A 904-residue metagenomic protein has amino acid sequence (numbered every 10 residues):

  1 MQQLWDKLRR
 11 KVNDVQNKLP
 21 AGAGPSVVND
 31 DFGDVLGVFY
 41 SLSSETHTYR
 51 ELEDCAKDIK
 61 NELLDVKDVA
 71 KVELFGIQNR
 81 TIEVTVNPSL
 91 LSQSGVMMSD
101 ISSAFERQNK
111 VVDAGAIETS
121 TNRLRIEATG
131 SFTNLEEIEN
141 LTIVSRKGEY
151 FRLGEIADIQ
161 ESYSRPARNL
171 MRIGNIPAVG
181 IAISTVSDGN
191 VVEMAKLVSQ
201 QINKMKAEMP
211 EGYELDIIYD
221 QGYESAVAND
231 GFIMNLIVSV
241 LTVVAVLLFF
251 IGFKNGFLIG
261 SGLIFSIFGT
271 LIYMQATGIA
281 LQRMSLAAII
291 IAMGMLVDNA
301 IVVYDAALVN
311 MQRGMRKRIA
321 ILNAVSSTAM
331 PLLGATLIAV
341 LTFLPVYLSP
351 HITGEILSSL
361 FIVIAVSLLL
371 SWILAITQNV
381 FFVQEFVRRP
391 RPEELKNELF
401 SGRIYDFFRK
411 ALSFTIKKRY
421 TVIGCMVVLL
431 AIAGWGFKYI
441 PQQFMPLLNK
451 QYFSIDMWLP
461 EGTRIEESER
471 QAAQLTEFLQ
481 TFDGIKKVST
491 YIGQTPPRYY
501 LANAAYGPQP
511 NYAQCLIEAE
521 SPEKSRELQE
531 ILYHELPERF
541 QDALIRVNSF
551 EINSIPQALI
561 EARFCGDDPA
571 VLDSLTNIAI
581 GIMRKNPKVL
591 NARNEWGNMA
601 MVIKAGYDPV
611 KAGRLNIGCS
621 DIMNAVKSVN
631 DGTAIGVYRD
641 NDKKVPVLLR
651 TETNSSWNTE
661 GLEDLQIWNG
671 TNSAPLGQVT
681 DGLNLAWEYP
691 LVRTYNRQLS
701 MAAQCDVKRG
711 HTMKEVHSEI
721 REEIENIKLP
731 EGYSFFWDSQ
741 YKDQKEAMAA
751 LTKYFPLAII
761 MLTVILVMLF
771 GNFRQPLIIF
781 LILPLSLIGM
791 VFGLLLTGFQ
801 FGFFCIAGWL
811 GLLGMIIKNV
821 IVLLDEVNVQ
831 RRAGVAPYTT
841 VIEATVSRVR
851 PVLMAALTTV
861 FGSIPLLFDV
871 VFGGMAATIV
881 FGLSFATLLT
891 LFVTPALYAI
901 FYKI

Functional and structural regions predicted by a protein language model:
M1-D34, L90-K110, S131, E467-I555 (+1 more regions): Solvent-exposed, membrane-proximal periplasmic/extracellular interface segments of envelope transport and secretion
M1-K18, G22-G24, Y49-G76, Q442-E518 (+2 more regions): Extracytoplasmic/periplasmic
D14-G22, V346-E355, V427-T463, A686-E688 (+1 more regions): Transmembrane helices with small-residue packing motifs
Q16, E62-L241, L248, Y304 (+3 more regions): Extracytoplasmic/periplasmic membrane-proximal domains and adjacent transmembrane bundles of envelope biogenesis
A23, M293-A307, T328-L348, E355-L395 (+5 more regions): Transmembrane alpha-helices and their membrane-interface boundaries in multi-pass membrane transporters and channels
I218, S225, N229, Y304 (+4 more regions): Helix-loop junctions and hydrophobic alpha-helical segments within the transmembrane domains of large membrane
L241-Y304, L308, V366, V764-R848 (+4 more regions): Hydrophobic transmembrane alpha-helices and their membrane-interface caps in long multi-pass transport proteins
T328, L395-P446, K486, T576: Signature of alpha-helical transmembrane segments and their immediate interfacial
